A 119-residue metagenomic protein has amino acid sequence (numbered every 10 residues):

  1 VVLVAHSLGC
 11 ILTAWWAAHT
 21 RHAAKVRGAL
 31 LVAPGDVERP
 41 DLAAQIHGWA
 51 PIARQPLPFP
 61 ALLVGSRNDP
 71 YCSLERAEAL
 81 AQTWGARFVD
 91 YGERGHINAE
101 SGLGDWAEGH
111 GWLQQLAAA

Functional and structural regions predicted by a protein language model:
V2, R27-L30: Residue in the alpha/beta-hydrolase core beta-strand immediately N-terminal to the catalytic nucleophile
V4-A14: Gly/Ala-rich beta-loop-alpha elbow adjacent to hydrolase catalytic centers
R21-K25, P51-P58, Q82-W84: Short, conserved loop/helix-junction motifs that constitute active-site signature segments in enzyme catalytic cores
A29-R39: Active-site nucleophile loop of the alpha/beta-hydrolase fold
H47-P60, A107, G111-A119: Conserved serine/cysteine hydrolase catalytic core
L57, L62-G65, D69: Short beta-strand/loop motif that positions the catalytic acidic residue of the alpha/beta-hydrolase fold
P70-R76: Conserved alpha/beta-hydrolase "acid-adjacent" motif
R94-D105: Catalytic histidine-centered segment of alpha/beta-hydrolase-like enzymes
